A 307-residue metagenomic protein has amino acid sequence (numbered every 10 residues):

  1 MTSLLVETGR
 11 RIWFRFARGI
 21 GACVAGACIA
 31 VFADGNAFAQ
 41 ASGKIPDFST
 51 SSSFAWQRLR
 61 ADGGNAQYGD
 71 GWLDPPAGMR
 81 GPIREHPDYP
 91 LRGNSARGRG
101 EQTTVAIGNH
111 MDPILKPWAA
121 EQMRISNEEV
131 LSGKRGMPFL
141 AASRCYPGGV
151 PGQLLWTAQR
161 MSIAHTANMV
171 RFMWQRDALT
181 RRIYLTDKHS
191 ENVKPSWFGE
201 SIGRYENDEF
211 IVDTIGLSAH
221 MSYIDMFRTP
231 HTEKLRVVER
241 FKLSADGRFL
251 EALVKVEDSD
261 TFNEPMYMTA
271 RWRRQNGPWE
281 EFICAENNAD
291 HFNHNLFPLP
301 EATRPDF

Functional and structural regions predicted by a protein language model:
M1-F16: N-terminal secretory signal peptides that target proteins for export/translocation
T8-G9, I20, V24, R274: Intrinsically disordered, low-complexity Ser/Thr/Pro-rich tracts
A17-V31: Bacterial N-terminal signal peptides
F38-F307: PEST-like low-complexity, intrinsically disordered acidic/proline/serine-rich tracts that flank trafficking/processing
